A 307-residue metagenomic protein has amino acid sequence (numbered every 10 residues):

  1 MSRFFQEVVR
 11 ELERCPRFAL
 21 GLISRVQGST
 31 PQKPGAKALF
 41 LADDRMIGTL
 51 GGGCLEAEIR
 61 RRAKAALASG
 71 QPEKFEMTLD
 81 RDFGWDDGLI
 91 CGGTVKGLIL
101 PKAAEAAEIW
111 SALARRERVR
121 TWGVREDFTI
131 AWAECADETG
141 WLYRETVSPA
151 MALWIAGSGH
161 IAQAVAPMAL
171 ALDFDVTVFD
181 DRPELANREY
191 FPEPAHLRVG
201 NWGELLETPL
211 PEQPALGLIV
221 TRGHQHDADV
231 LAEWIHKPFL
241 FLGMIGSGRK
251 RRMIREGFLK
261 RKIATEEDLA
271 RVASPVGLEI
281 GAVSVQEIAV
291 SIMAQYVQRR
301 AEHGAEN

Functional and structural regions predicted by a protein language model:
M1-D181, L185-A195, E212-L216, E256-G257 (+2 more regions): Segments forming oxygen-rich coordination pockets for charged ligands
V165-M168, D229-K237: A short acidic, amphipathic alpha-helical/loop segment
T177, R198, A273: General small-molecule cofactor/ligand-binding pocket signal
F179, L216-G217, T221-H224, A232-F258: ADP-ribose/adenylate-binding Rossmann-like module
D181-E184, N201-L205, I245-R249: Short, acidic/turn-prone active-site loops that include or flank metal/cofactor- and phosphate-binding residues
A195-N201: Conserved SAM-binding strand-loop segment of SAM-dependent methyltransferases
G203-Q213: Short amphipathic alpha-helix with an adjacent loop that forms part of the alpha/beta core around
M244-N307: Adenosine-phosphate binding glycine-rich loop
